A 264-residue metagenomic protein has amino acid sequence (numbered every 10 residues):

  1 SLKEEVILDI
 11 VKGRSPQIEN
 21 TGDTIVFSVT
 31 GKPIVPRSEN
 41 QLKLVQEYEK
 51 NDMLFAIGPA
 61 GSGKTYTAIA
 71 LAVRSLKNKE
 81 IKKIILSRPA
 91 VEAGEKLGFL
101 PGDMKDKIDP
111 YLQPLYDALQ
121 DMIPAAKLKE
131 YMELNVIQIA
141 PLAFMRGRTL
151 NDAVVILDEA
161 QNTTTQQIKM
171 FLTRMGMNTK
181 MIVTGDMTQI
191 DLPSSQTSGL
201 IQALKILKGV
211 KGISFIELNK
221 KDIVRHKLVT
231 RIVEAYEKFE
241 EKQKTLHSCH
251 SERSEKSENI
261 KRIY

Functional and structural regions predicted by a protein language model:
S1-T21: Interdomain "pre-motor" coupling segment immediately N-terminal to P-loop NTPase/helicase cores
T21-P33: Conserved adenine-nucleotide phosphate-binding loops and their immediately adjacent elements
G31-E39, E47-L157, Q161-C249, Y264: Conserved helicase motor core of SF1/SF2 NTP-dependent helicases
H250-S254: Short acidic, low-complexity intrinsically disordered linear motifs used for protein-protein interactions
E255-R262: A cross-taxon signal for low-complexity, glycine/charged-rich
